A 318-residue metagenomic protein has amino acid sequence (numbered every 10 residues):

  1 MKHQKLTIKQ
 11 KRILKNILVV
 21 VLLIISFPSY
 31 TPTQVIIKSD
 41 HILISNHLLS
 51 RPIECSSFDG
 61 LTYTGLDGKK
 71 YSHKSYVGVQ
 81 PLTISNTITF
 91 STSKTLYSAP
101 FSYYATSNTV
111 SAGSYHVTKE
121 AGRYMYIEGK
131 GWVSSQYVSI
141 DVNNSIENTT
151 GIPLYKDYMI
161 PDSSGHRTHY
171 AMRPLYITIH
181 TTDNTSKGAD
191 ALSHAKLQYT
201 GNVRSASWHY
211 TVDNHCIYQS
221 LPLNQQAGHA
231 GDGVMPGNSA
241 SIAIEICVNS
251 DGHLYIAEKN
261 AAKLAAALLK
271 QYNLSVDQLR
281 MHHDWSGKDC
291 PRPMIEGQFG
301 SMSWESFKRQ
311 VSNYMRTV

Functional and structural regions predicted by a protein language model:
H3-V19: N-terminal Sec-pathway targeting helices
V20-I25, Y30-H41, S139-G237, G300: N-terminal catalytic cores of peptidoglycan-degrading enzymes
V35-Y63, D67-R123: Beta-loop motif signature
K70-S75, K130-S139: A short macromolecule-binding patch
Y76-S85, V138-N148: Intrinsically disordered, low-complexity Ser/Thr-rich linker and spacer segments in cell-wall-related proteins
T92, S111, G129, R173-L175 (+4 more regions): Residues that flank catalytic or metal-binding motifs in active/ligand-binding sites
I146, T150-K156, V248-V318: Basic/polar, cationic surfaces and motifs that engage anionic cell-wall and phosphate/carboxylate ligands
T182-D183, I242-D251: Cell-envelope and extracellular/periplasmic
